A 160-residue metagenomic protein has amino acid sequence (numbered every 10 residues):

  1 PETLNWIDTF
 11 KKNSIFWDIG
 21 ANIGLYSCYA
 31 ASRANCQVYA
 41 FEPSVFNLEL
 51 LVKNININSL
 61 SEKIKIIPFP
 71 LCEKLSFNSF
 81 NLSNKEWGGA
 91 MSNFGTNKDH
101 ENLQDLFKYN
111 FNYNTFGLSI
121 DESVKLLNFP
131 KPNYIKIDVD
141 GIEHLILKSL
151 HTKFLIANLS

Functional and structural regions predicted by a protein language model:
P1-S160: Phosphate/nucleotide-binding beta-alpha loop and adjacent structural elements of enzyme active sites
